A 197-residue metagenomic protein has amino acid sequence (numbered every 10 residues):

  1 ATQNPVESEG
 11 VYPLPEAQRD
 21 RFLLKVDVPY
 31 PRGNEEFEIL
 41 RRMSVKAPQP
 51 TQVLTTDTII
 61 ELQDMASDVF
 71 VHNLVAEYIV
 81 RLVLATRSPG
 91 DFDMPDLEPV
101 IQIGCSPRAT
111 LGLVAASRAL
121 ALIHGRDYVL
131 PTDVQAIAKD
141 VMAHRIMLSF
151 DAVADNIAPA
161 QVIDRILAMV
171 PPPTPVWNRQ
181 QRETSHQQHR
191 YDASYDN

Functional and structural regions predicted by a protein language model:
A1-V69, R118-I123: Canonical AAA+ ATPase core
L14-E16, T51, V71, Q102 (+1 more regions): Replace "in large, NTP-powered and nucleic-acid-processing enzymes" with "in large, NTP-powered factors and other
I39-L40, I79, I137-M142: Short alpha-helical scaffolding segments that buttress acidic/His motifs in well-ordered protein cores
R41, V45, L84-S88, A143 (+1 more regions): Residues at helix-coil transition
P50-T110: Conserved AAA+ ATPase small/helical "lid" subdomain
D91-N197: C-terminal engagement/docking regions of AAA+ P-loop ATPases
